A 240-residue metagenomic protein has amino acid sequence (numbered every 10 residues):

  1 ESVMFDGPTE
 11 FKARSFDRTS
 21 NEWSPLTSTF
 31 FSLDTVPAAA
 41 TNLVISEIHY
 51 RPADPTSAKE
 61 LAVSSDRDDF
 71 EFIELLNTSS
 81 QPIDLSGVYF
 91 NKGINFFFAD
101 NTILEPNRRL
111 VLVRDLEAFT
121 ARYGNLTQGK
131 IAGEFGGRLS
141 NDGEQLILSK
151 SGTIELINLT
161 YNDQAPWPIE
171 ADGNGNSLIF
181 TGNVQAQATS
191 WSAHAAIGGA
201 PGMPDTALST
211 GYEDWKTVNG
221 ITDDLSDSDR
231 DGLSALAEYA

Functional and structural regions predicted by a protein language model:
E1, T56-E60, G220: Active-site-adjacent structural elements in folded domains
E1, V88-N91, D214-K216: Change to "...patches in solvent-exposed regions of secreted, membrane-anchored, or virion-exposed structural
E1-G7: Short, solvent-exposed S/T- and G/P-enriched segments that are highly enriched in secreted/extracellular and lumenal
S2, N101, G136, D223-L225: Short basic coil micro-motifs at the edges of alpha-helical modules that engage polyanionic partners
P8-E10, R18-T189, G198-A200, P204-L208: Activation on beta-sandwich/Ig-like modules and their edge loops
M203-A240: Extracellular calcium-associated, cysteine-rich motifs in secreted modular proteins
